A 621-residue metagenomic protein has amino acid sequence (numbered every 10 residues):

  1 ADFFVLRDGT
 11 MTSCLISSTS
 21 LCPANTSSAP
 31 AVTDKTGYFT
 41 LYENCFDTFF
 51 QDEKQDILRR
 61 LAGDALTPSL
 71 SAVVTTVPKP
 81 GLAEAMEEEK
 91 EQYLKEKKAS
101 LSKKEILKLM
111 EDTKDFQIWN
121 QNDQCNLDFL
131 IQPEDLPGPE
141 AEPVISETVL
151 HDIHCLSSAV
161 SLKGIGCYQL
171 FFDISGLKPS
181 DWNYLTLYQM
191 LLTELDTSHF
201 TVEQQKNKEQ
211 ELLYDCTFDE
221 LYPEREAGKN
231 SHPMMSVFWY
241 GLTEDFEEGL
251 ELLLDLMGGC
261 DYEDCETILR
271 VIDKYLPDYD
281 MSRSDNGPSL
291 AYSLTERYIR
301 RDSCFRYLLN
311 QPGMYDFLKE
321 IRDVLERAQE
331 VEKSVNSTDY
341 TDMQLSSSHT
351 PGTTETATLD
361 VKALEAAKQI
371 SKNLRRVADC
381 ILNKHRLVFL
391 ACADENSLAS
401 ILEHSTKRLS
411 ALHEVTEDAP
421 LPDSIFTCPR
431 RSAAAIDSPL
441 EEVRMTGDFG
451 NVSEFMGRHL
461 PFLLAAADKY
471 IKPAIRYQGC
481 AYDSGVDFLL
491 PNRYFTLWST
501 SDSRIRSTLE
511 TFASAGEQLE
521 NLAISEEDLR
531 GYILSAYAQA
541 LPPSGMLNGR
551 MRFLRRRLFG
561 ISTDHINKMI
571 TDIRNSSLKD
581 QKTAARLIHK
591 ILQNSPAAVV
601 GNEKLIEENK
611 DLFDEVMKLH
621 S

Functional and structural regions predicted by a protein language model:
A1-Q51, S69-T76, K163-E365, K384-A393 (+4 more regions): M16 family metallopeptidases and their MPP-like homologs
C14-S17, L21-S27, R60-T193, M343 (+6 more regions): His/Glu-based metal-binding/catalytic segments typifying zinc-dependent metallopeptidases
K54, K90, K103-I106, R301 (+1 more regions): Short amphipathic alpha-helical segments that mediate assembly, nucleic-acid/protein binding, or membrane association
A159-V160, A227, A378-I381, A434-A435 (+2 more regions): Replace "in large, NTP-powered and nucleic-acid-processing enzymes" with "in large, NTP-powered factors and other
L252-L253, L402-R408, T511-A513, F613: Short amphipathic alpha-helices in soluble, non-transmembrane regions that often serve as interface/regulatory elements
A366-A378: Structured alpha-helical segments in the cores of large, soluble enzyme domains
K604-I606: Detector for C-terminal structural segments
E608-K610: A positional "C-terminalness" feature that preferentially activates on distal terminal regions of long, nucleic
